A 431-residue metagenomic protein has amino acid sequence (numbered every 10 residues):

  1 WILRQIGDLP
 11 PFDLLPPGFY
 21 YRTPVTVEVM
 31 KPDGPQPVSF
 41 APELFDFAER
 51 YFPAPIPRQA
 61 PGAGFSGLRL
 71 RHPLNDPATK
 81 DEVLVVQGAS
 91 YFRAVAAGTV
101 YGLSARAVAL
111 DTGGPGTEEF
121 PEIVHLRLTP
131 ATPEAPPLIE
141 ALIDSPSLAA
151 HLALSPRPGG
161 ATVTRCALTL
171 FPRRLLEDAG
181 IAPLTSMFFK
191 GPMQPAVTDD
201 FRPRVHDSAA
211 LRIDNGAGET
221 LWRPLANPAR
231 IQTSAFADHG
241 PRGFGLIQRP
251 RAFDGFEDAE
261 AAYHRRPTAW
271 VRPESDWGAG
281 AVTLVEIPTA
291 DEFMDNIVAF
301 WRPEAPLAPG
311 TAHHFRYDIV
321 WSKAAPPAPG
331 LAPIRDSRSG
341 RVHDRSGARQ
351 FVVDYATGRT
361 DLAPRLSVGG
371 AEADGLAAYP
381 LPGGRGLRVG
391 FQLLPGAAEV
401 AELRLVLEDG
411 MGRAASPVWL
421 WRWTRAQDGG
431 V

Functional and structural regions predicted by a protein language model:
W1-G114: Solvent-exposed N-terminal domain segments of exported/luminal and surface proteins
W1-I6, G255-V431: Terminal accessory/anchoring regions of large secretory-pathway or extracellular enzymes
P24-P32, L211, G245, A269-W270 (+1 more regions): Short polybasic amphipathic segments
V25-D33, T162-R174, I319: Beta-strand cores of secreted/periplasmic/IMS beta-sandwich domains, seen most often in copper-related folds
L84-V95, I181-F315, V320-A328: A contiguous, surface-exposed recognition patch within enzymatic or periplasmic domains that forms
G102-G159, G278-E286, M294: Extended, loop-rich substrate-binding clefts of extracytoplasmic carbohydrate-active enzymes
E134-P136, S147-A149, A161-R165, R174-L176 (+2 more regions): Coil-to-beta-strand transition motifs
A153-R202: Acidic (Asp/Glu-rich), glycine- and aromatic
